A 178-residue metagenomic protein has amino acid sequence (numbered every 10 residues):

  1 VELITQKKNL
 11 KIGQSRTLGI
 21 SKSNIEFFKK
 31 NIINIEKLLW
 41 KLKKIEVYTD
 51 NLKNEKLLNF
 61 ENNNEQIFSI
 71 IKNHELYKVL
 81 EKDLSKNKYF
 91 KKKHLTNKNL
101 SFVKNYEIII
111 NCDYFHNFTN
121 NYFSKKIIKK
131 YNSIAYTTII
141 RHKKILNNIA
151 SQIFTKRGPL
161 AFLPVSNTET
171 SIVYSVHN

Functional and structural regions predicted by a protein language model:
V1-K43: Glycine-rich FAD cofactor-binding loop and adjacent beta-loop-alpha segment at the N-terminus of flavoprotein
Q6-K11, N63, K143-I145, H177-N178: A short, flexible beta-alpha/helix-coil linker loop
L10, N54, E169: Flexible, glycine-rich phosphate/dinucleotide-binding loops and adjacent beta-alpha linkers at cofactor/substrate
I20, K72-L76, F154: Soluble or luminal CAZymes and related metallo-dependent hydrolases
E26, W40-F123, I128-I134: Conserved N-terminal helical subregion
C112-N178: Conserved FAD-binding catalytic core of PHBH/FMO-like flavoproteins
